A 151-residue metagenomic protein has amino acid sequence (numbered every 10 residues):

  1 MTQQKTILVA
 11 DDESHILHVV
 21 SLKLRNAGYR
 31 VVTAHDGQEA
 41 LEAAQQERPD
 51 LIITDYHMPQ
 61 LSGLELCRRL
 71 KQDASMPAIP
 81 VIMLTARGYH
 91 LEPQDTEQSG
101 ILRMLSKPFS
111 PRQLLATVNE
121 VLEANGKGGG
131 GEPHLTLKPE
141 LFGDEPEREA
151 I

Functional and structural regions predicted by a protein language model:
H18-N26: Charged docking surfaces used in two-component/phosphorelay signaling
G28-H35, A43: Short hydrophobic/Thr-rich beta-strand motif most characteristic of the beta2 strand and flanking loop of CheY-like
H35-E39, S62-R68: Acidic catalytic/metal-coordinating carboxylates
E47-I53: Active-site beta3 strand of CheY-like receiver
M58: Receiver (REC) domain active-site loop signature in two-component systems and cognate sites in sensor histidine kinases
E65, G88-L105, R112, A116-E120: Alpha4 helix (beta4-alpha4-beta5 surface) of REC/receiver domains from two-component response regulators
N125-I151: CheY-like receiver
